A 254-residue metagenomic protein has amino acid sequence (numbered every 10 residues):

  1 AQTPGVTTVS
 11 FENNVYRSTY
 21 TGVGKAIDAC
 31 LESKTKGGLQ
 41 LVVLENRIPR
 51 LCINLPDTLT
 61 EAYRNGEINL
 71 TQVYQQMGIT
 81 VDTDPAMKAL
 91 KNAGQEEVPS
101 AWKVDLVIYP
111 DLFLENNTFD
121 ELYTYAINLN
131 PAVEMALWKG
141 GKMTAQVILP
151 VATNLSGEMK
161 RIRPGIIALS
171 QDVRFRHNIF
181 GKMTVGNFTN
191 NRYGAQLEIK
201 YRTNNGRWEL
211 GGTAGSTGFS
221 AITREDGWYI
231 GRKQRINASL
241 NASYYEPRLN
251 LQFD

Functional and structural regions predicted by a protein language model:
A1, I179, Y193: Phosphate-interacting basic helix/loop segments used at nucleotide- and nucleic-acid interfaces
A1-L169, Y229-R232: Outer-membrane beta-barrel initiation region
P4-V6, T124, G215-E225, G231-F253: Exposed, low-structure sequence patches enriched in small/polar residues
Y16-R17, F188-N191: Gly/Ser/Thr-rich loops at beta-strand to alpha-helix junctions that form or flank small-molecule/cofactor-binding
G22-K25, V185, Q196-E198, D254: Composition- and surface-driven signal marking solvent-exposed, interaction-prone regions in large proteins
L106-T118, M143-P150, R176-F188, E209-T217 (+2 more regions): Transmembrane beta-strand segments that form the barrel wall of outer-membrane beta-barrel proteins
I127-L137, I162-F175, G194-A214, I236-E246 (+1 more regions): Feature captures outer-membrane beta-barrel proteins of Gram-negative bacteria and organelles
T144, N154-S156, R192-G194, F219-T223: Outer-membrane beta-barrel proteins
